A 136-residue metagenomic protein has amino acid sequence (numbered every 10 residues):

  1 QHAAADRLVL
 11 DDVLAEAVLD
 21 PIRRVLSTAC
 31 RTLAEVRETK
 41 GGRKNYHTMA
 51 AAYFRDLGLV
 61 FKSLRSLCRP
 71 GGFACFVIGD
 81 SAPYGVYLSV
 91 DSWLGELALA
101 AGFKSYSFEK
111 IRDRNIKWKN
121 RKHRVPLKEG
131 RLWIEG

Functional and structural regions predicted by a protein language model:
Q1-F76, D80-G136: Class I S-adenosyl-L-methionine-dependent methyltransferase catalytic core
